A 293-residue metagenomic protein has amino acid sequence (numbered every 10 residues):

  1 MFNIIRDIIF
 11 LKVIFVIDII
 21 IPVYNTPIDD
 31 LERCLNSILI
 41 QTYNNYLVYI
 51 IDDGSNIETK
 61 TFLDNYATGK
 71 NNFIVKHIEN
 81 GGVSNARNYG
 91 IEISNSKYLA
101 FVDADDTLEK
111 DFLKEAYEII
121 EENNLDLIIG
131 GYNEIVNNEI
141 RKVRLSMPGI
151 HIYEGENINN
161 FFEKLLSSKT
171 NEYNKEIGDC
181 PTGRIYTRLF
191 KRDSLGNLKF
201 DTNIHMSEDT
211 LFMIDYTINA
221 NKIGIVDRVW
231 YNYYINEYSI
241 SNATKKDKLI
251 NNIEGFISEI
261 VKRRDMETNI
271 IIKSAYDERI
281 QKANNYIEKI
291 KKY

Functional and structural regions predicted by a protein language model:
F2, L211, I218, I225 (+1 more regions): C-terminal subregions of glycosyltransferases and related glycan-biosynthesis enzymes
F15-D18, L39-I50, K70-I74: Short loop->beta transition adjacent to catalytic acidic/histidine clusters or analogous donor-positioning motifs
T26-I40: Short, well-formed alpha-helical segments that are part of the catalytic scaffolds of diverse glycosyltransferases
S37, N44, D52-T61, D103: A conserved acidic beta->alpha catalytic loop
I57-N65, R87, T107, D111: Acidic helix N-cap motif at the loop->helix transition within catalytic regions of sugar-transfer enzymes
I78-S94: Glycine-rich, basic loop-to-helix element that forms the pyrophosphate-binding segment of sugar-nucleotide handling
L99: Short aromatic/hydrophobic "clamp" motif used to bind/position activated sugar donors
T107-S207, L211-I223, Y231-K248: Donor-binding/catalytic cores of nucleotide-activated saccharide and glycerol-phosphate transferases/polymerases
